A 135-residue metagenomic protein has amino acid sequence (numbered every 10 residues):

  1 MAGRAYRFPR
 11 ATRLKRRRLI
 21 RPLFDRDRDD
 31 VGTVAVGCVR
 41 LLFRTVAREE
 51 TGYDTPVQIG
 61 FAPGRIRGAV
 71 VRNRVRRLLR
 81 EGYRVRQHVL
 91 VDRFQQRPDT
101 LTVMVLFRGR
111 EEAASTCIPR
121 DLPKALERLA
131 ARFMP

Functional and structural regions predicted by a protein language model:
M1-P135: Positively charged, solvent-exposed patches that mediate nucleic-acid binding
